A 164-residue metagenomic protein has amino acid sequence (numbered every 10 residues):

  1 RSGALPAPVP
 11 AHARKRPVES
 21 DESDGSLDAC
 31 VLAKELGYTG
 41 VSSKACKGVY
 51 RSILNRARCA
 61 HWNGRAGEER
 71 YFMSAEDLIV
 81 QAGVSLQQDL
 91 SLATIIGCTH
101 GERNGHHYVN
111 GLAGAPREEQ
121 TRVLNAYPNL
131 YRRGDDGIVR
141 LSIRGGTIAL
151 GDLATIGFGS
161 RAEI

Functional and structural regions predicted by a protein language model:
R1-A75, V84: Catalytic core of soluble alpha/beta enzymes
R65-I164: Flexible C-terminal active-site loop/helix
